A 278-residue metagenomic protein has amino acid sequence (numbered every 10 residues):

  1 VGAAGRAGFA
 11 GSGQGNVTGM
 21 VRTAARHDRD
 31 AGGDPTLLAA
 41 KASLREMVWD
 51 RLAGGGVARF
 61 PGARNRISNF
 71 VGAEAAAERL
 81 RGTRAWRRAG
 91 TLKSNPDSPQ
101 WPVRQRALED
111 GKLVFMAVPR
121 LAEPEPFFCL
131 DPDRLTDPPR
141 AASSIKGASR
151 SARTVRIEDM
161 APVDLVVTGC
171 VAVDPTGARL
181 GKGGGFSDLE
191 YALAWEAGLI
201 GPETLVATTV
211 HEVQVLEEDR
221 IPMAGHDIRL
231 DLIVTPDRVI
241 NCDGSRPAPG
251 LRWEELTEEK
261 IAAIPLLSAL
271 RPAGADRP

Functional and structural regions predicted by a protein language model:
G2-A7: Extreme N-terminal basic, low-complexity initiation segments that serve as generic localization/processing leaders
F9, G13-R64, G82, D110-L113 (+1 more regions): Surface-exposed, charge/polar-rich loops and edge strands
T36, A40, S68, G72 (+1 more regions): Short, contiguous, pocket-lining structural segments that sit at or immediately flank catalytic/ligand-binding sites
S68-R87, P99-P102: A short, well-structured juxtamembrane/interface segment
W86-N95, V167: Short hydrophobic beta-strand segments
S94-L108, K112-V114: Extended, H/D-rich, highly charged conserved domains that either
V118-E123: A short, structured active-site edge motif that brings together acidic residues
